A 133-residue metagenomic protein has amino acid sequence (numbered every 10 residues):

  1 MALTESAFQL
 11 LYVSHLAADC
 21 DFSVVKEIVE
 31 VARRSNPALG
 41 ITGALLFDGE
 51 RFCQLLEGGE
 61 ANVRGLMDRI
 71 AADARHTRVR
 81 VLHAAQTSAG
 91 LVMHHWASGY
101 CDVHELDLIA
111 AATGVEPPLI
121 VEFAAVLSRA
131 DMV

Functional and structural regions predicted by a protein language model:
M1-V133: Charge-rich, low-complexity N-terminal segments
